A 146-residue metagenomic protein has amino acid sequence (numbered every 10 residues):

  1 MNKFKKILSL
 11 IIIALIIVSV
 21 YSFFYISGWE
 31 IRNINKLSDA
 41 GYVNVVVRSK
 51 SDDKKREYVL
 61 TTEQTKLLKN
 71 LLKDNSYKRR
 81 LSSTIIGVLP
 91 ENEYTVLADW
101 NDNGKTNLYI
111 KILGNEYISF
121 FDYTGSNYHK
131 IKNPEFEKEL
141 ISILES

Functional and structural regions predicted by a protein language model:
N2-I12, I16-S146: Function-determining sites in protein domains
